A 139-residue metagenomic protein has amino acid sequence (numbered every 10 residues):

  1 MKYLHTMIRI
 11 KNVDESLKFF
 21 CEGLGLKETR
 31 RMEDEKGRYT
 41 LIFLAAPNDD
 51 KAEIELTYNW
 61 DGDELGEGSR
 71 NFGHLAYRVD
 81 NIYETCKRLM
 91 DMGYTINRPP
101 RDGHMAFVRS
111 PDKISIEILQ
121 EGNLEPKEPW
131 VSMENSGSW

Functional and structural regions predicted by a protein language model:
M1-L17, F72-Y77, G122-W139: N-terminal beta-strand motif that seeds the catalytic metal site of vicinal oxygen chelate
K2-K11, L41-A46, D63-M92, H104-S110 (+1 more regions): Vicinal oxygen chelate
M7-K51: Core segments of cupin and vicinal oxygen chelate
T29-M32, Y83-W139: Vicinal oxygen chelate
E33-E35, W60-D63, G103: Residue-level detector of flexible, active-site-proximal loop/helix-junction positions within diverse enzyme catalytic
D49-D50, G62, L124: Active-site/binding-pocket entry motifs
K51-E53, S115: Short, mixed charged/polar active-site loops that provide acid/base catalysis or chelate metal/phosphate cofactors
